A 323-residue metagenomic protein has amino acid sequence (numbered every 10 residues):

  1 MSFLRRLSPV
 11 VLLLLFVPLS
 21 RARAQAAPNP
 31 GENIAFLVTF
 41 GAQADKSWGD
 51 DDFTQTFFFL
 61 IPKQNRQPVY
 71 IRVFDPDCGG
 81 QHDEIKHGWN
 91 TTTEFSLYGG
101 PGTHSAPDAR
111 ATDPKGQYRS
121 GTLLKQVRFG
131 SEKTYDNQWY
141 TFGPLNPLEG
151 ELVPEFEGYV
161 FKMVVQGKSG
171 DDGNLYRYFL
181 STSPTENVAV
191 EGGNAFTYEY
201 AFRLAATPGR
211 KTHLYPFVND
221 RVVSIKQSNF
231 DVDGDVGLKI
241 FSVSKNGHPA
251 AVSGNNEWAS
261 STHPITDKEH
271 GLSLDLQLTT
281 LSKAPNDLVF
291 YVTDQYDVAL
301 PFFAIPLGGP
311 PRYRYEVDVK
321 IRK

Functional and structural regions predicted by a protein language model:
M1-P9: Bacterial N-terminal signal peptides that target proteins for export
P9-P18: Bacterial N-terminal signal peptides
L19-A24: Sec/Tat signal peptide C-region and signal peptidase I cleavage site
Q25-E32, F57, I85-W89, T93-H104 (+2 more regions): C-terminal edge strands of extracellular/lumenal beta-sandwich accessory domains
Q25-G49: N-terminal leader/pro-regions and domain N-caps
Q43-T54, A201-A206: Extracellular beta-rich ligand/substrate-recognition surface
D45-K46, A111-F156, W258-G271: Extended, solvent-exposed segments with strong compositional bias
D52, K63-Y70, V218-V223: Extended extracellular/luminal ectodomain segments enriched in beta-structured repeat modules
